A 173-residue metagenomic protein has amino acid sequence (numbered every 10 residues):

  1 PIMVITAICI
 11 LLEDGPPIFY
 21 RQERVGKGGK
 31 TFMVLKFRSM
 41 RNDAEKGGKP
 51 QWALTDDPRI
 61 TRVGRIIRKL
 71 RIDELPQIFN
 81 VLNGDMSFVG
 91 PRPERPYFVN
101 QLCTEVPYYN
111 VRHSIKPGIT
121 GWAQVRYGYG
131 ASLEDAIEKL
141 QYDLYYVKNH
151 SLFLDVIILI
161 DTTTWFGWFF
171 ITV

Functional and structural regions predicted by a protein language model:
P1-D43, N80, L152, I157-V173: A hydrophobic, helix-centered structural microdomain
V4, C9, A53-K116, I158-F166: A short, structured surface patch at a secondary-structure boundary
G15-P16, G26-G29, G48-K49, G64 (+5 more regions): Glycine-centered flexibility sites
Y20-R59, T120-K139: Short, glycine-rich, amphipathic interfacial segments at transmembrane boundaries or analogous
N42-E45, R65, S87, Q141 (+1 more regions): A broad detector of the eukaryotic-type serine/threonine protein kinase catalytic domain
N83, Y97, T104-V173: C-terminal terminal-structure detector
